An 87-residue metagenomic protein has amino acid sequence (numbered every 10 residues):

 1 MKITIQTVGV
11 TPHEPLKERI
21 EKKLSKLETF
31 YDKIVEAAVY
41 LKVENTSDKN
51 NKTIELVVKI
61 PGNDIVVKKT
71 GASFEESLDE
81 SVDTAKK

Functional and structural regions predicted by a protein language model:
M1-K87: N-terminal, polar/charged subdomain of small-to-medium soluble alpha/beta proteins
